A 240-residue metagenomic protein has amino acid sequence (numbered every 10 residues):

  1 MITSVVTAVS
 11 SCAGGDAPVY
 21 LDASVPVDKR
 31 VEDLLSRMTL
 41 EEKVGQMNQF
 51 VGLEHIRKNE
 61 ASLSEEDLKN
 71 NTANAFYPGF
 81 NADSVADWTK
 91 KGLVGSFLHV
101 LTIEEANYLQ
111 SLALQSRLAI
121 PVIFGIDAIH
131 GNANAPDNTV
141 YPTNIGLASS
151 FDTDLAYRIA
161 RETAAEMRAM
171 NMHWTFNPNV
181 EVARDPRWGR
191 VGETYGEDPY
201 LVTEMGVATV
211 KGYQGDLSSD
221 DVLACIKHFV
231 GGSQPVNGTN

Functional and structural regions predicted by a protein language model:
M1-A8: Bacterial N-terminal signal peptides
A8-N240: Glycoside hydrolase catalytic-domain context in secreted enzymes
